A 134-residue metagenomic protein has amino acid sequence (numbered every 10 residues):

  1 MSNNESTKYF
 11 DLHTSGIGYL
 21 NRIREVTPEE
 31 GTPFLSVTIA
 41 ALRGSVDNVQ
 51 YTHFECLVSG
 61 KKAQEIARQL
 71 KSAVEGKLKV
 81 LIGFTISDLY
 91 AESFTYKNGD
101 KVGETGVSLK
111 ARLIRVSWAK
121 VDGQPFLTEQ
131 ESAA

Functional and structural regions predicted by a protein language model:
M1-A134: Single-stranded nucleic acid-binding surfaces, predominantly the OB-fold ssDNA-binding core
